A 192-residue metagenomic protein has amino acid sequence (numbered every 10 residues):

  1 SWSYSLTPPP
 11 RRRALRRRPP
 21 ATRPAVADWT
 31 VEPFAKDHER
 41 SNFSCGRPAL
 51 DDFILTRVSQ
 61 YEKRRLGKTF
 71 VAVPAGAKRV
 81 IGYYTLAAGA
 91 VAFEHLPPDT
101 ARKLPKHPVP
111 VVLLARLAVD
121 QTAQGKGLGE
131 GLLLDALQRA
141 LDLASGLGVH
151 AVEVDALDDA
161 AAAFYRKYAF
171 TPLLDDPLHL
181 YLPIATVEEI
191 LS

Functional and structural regions predicted by a protein language model:
T22-R64: Short amphipathic alpha-helix that is part of the acyltransferase structural core
R65-V91, H95: Conserved beta-hairpin
Y83-R116, Q124: Conserved acyl-donor/pantetheine-binding loop and adjacent beta-alpha core of acyl/acetyltransferases and related
A115, D120, L157: Residue-level recognition of the GNAT/N-acetyltransferase active site
G125-R139: Conserved acetyl-CoA-binding loop-helix of GNAT-fold acetyltransferases
L133, D158-A161, P177-I184: Short glycine/proline-centered loop/turn elements that form peptide/ligand docking sites
L141, L147-G148, D155-D175: Conserved active-site alpha-helix within GNAT-family acetyltransferase domains
